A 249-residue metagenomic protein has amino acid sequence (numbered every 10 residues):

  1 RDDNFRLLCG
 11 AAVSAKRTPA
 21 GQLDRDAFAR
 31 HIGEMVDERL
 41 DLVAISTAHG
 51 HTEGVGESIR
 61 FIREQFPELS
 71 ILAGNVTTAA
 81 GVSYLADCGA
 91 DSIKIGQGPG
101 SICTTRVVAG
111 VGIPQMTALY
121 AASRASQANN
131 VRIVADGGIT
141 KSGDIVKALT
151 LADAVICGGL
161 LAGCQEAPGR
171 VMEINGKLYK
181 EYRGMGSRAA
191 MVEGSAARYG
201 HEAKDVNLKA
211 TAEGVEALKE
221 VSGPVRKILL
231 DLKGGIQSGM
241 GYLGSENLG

Functional and structural regions predicted by a protein language model:
R1-D136, T140-K180, G200-L208: Alpha/beta enzyme core
R188: Short, conserved aromatic-histidine micro-motifs
G200-G249: C-terminal extensions of enzymes
